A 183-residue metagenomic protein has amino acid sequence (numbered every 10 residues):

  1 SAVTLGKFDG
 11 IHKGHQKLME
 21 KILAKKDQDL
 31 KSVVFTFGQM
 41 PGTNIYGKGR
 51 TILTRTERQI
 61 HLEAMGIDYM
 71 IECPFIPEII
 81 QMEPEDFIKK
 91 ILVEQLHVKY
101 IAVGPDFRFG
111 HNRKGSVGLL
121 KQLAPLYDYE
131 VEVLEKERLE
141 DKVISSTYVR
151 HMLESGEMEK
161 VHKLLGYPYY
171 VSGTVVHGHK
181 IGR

Functional and structural regions predicted by a protein language model:
S1, F35-G38, M65-M70, L96-K99 (+1 more regions): Generic detector of short, locally flexible boundary/turn motifs and exposed helical patches
S1-R55: N-terminal catalytic cores of NTP/NDP-binding nucleotidyl/phosphoryl-transfer enzymes
D29-V33, Y69, E130: Residues at the starts of beta-strands that form the adenosine-phosphate
V34, E72, V133-E135: Structural signal for conserved beta-strand scaffold positions within catalytic alpha/beta enzyme cores
G38-P41, I76, E137: Active-site-proximal loop/turn and secondary-structure-junction residues that shape catalytic pockets, frequently
T43-Y127: N-terminal Rossmann-like or analogous alpha/beta NTP/dinucleotide-binding catalytic cores that position adenine
K89, V93-R183: Active-site cores that bind ATP or allylic diphosphates and position pyrophosphate for catalysis
